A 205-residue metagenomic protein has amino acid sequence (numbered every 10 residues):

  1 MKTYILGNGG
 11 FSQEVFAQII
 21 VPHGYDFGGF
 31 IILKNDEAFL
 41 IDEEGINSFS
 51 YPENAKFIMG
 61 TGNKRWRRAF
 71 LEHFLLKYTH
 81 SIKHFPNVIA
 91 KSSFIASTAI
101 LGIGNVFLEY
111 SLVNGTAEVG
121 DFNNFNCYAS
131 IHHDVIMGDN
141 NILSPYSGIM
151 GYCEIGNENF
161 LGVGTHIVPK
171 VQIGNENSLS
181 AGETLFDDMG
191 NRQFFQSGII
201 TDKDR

Functional and structural regions predicted by a protein language model:
M1-I19: Glycine-rich adenosine-cofactor-binding loop
T3, N8, D139, S144-R205: Glycine-rich hexapeptide-repeat left-handed beta-helix
F16-Q18, A69-H73, N191: Short amphipathic alpha-helical segments
P22-F39: NAD(P)-binding Rossmann-fold cofactor-contacting core
D36-K91: Phosphate-bearing ligand-interacting subdomains that bind or position ATP/ADP/UDP/GDP/NAD(P) or nucleotide-linked
L75-I131: Hydrophobic, well-structured mid-protein blocks that either form specific transmembrane helices
L112-V113, E118, F125, S130-P145 (+2 more regions): Extended, compositionally simple hydrophobic/Ser/Thr-rich segments that build repetitive fibrous architectures
